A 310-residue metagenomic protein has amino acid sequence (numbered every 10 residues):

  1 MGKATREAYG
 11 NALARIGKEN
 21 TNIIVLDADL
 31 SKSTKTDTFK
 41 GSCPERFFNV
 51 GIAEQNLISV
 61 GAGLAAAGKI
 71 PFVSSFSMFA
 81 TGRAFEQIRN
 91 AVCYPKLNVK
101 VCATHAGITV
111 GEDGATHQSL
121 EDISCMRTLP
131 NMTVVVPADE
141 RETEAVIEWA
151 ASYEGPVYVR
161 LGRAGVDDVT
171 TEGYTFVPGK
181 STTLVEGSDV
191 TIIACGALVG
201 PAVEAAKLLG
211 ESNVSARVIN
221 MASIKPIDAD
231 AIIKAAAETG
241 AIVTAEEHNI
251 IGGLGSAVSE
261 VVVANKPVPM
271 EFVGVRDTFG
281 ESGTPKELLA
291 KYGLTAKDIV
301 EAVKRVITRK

Functional and structural regions predicted by a protein language model:
M1-R160, G165: Thiamine diphosphate
R6-E7, E19-N22, L30-D37, G41 (+2 more regions): Thiamine diphosphate
